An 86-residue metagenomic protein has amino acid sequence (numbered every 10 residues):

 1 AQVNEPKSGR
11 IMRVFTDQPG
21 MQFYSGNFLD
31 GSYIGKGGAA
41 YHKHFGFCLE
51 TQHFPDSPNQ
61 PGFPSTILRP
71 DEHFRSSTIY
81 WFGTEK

Functional and structural regions predicted by a protein language model:
A1-K86: Active-site pocket scaffolds in enzymes
